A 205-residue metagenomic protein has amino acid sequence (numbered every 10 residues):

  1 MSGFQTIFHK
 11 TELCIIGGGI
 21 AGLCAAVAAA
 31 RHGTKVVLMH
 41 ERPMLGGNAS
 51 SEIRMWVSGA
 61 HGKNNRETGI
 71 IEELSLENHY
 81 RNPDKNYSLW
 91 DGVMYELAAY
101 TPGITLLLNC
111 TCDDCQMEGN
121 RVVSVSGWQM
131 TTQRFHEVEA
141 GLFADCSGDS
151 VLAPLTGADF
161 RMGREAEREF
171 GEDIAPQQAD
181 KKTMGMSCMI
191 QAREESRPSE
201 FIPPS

Functional and structural regions predicted by a protein language model:
S2-Q5, K10, A28, T34-K35 (+3 more regions): Conserved N-terminal/central alpha/beta ligand/cofactor-binding core
H9-T11, T132-L142: Core beta-strand elements of the Rossmann-like FAD/NAD(P) dinucleotide-binding domain in flavoenzyme oxidoreductases
G17-I20: Glycine-rich Rossmann-fold phosphate-binding loop(s) that bind the pyrophosphate of adenine dinucleotide cofactors
L23, G47, R197-F201: Short, solvent-exposed loop/turn elements at domain surfaces
C24, A28-A29, L152: Hydrophobic/aromatic ligand-binding patch that stacks against planar heteroaromatic rings of cofactors or nucleotides
Q116-E137: Conserved beta-strand-loop-beta-strand element in the redox core of flavoprotein oxidoreductases
D145-F201: Glycine-rich loop(s) and the adjacent beta-strand/alpha-helix scaffold that form part
